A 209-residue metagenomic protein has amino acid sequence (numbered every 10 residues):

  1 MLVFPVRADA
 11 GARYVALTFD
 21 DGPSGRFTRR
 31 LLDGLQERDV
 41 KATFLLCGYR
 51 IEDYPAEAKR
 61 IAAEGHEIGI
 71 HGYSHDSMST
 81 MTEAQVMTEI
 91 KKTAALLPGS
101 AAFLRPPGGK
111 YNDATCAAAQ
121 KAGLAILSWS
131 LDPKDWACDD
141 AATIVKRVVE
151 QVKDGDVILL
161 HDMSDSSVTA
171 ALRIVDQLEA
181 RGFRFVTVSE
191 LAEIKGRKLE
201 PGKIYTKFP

Functional and structural regions predicted by a protein language model:
M1-S100, E193: Active-site beta->alpha N-cap acidic-glycine motif
L2-D9, E37-D39, E52, S166-P209: C-terminal domain-boundary segment and adjacent tail
F19, L46-G48, I70-G72, P106-G108 (+3 more regions): A cross-domain feature marking catalytic cores of carbohydrate-active enzymes and several ubiquitous metabolic/repair
D20, L35, I68-H71, T93 (+6 more regions): Conserved, mostly hydrophobic/aromatic
R30, S74-S100, G108-D154, S167-R173: Alpha-helical scaffold elements lining the catalytic groove of polysaccharide deacetylases
K41, E67, A125, D132 (+1 more regions): Residue-level detector of anion-binding/catalytic polar loops
A58-I61, A84-V86, A142-V145, L199-Y205: Short low-complexity, flexible loop/linker segments enriched in glycine and/or proline with clustered acidic
